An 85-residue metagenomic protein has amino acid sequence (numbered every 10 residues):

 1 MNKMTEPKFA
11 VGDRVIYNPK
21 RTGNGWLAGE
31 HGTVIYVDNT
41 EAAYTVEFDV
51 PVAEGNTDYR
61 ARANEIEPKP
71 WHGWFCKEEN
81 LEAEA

Functional and structural regions predicted by a protein language model:
M1-G23: Mixed-charge, Lys/Arg-rich low-complexity intrinsically disordered regions
A10, V37-N39, A83: Generic beta-strand structural signal
L27-V37: Short beta-strand-centered aromatic/proline hotspots
E41-T45: Short aromatic-glycine-enriched beta-strand elements
D49-A85: Intrinsically disordered, low-complexity, charged/polar segments
